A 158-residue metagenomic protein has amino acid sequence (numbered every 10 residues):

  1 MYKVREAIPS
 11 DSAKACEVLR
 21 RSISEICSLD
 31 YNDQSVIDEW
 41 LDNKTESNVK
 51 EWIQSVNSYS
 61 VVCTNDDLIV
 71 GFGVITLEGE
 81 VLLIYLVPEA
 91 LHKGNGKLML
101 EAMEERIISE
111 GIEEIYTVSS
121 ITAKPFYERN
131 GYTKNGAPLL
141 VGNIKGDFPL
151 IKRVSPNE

Functional and structural regions predicted by a protein language model:
K3-E17, E25: A short beta-loop-alpha structural element at the N-terminal edge of CoA-dependent acyl/N-acetyltransferase catalytic
R20-N48: Conserved GNAT-fold acetyl-CoA-binding loop/helix
K44-V61, E80: A short helix-loop-beta-strand connector motif used in the catalytic cores of GNAT acetyltransferases and, in some
S58-G71, T76: Conserved beta-hairpin
T76-E89: Conserved acetyl-CoA binding element of GNAT-fold acetyltransferases
A90, G94-A102: Conserved acetyl-CoA pyrophosphate-binding loop and the N-cap/start of the following alpha-helix in GNAT-like
I107-S120: Conserved GNAT acetyl-CoA-binding A-motif
Y116-V118, T133-P149: Conserved catalytic-core motifs of GNAT/GCN5-like acyltransferases
